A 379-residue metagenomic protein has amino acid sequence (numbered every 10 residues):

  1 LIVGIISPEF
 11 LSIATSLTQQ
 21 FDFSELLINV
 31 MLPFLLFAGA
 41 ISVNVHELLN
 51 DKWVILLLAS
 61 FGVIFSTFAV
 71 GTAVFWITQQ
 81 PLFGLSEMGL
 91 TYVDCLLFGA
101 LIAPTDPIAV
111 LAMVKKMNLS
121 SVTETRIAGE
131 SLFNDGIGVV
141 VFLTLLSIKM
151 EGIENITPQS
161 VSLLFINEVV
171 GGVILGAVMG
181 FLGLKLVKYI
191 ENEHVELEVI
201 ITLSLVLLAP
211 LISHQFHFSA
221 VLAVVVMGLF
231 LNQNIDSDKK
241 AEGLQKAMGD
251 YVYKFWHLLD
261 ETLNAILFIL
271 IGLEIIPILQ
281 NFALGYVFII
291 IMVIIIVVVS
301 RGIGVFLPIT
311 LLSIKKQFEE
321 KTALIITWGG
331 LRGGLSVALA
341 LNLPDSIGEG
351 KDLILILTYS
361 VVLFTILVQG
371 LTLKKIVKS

Functional and structural regions predicted by a protein language model:
L1-S379: Transmembrane helical cores of multi-pass secondary ion antiporters/exchangers
